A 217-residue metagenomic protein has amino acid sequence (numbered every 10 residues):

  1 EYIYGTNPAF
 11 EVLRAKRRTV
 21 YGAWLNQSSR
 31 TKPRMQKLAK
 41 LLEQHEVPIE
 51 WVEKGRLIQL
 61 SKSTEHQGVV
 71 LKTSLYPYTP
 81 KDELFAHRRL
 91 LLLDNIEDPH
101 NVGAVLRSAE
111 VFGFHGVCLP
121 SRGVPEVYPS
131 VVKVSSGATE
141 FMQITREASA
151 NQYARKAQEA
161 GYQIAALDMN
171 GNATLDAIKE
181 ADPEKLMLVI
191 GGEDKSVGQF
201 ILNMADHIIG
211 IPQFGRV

Functional and structural regions predicted by a protein language model:
E1-P80: N-terminal positively charged helical leader segments and presequences
F10, K133-S136, Q199-V217: Structured adenosyl-cofactor binding patch, chiefly the S-adenosyl-L-methionine
E11, P33, D82-N172: RNA substrate-binding interface of SAM-dependent RNA methyltransferases
S29, L75-P77, E97-D98, M169-N172 (+1 more regions): Short glycine-rich anion-binding loops that position phosphate/pyrophosphate groups of nucleotides and phosphorylated
R30, R122-V124, E193-D194, Q213-V217: Short, acidic/turn-prone active-site loops that include or flank metal/cofactor- and phosphate-binding residues
A181-G191: A contiguous loop/helix-start segment that scaffolds small-molecule binding in enzyme catalytic cores
